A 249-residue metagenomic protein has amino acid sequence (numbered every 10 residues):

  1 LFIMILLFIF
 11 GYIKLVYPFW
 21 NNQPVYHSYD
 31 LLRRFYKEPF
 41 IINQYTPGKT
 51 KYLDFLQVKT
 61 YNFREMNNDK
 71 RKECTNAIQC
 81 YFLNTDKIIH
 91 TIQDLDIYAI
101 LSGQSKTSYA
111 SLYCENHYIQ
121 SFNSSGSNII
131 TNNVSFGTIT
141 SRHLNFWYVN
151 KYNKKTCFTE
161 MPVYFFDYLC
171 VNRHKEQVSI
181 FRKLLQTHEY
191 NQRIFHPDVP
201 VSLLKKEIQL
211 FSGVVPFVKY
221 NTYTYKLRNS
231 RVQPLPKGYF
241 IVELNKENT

Functional and structural regions predicted by a protein language model:
L1-T249: An N-terminus-focused feature that recognizes amino-terminal "leader" regions
